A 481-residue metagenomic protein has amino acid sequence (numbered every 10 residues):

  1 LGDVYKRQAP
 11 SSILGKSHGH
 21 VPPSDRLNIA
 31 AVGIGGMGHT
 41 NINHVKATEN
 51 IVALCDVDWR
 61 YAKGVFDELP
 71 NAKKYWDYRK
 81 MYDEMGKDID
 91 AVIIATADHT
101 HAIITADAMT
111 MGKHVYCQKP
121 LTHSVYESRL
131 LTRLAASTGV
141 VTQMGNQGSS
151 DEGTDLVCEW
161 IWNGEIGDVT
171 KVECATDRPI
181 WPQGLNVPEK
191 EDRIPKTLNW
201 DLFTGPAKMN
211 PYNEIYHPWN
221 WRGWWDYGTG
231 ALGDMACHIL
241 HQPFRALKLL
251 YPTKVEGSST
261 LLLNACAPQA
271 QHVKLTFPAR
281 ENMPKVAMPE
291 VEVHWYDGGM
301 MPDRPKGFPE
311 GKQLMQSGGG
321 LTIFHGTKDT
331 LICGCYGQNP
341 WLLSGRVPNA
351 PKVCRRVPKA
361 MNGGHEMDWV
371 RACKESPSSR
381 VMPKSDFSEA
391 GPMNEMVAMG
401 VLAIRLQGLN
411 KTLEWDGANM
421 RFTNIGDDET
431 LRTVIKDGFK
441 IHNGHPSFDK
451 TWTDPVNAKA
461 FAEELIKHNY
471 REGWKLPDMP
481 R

Functional and structural regions predicted by a protein language model:
L1-Y5: Short, small-residue-biased leader/transition segments that mark boundaries at the very start of proteins
R7-L69, G148-D151, P243: N-terminal Rossmann-like dinucleotide-binding module
A31, I94, C117, T142-M144 (+1 more regions): Hydrophobic residues in well-ordered beta-strands that form the structural core
A47-T48, C55, W59-A62, M235 (+2 more regions): Glycine-enriched catalytic-core subsegment of oxygenase/oxidase enzymes
A72-L130: Beta-loop-alpha module in the N-terminal Rossmann-like domain of NAD(P)-dependent dehydrogenases, especially those
H114-Y116, T122-L198: A contiguous active-site-proximal alpha/beta segment in oxidoreductase catalytic domains
D151-C174, N186-E189, T204, G233-T260 (+2 more regions): Oxidoreductase and adenylate-handling cofactor-binding alpha/beta cores
E173-E214, G426, T430-I466: Core domains of carbohydrate- and sulfate-ester-processing enzymes
